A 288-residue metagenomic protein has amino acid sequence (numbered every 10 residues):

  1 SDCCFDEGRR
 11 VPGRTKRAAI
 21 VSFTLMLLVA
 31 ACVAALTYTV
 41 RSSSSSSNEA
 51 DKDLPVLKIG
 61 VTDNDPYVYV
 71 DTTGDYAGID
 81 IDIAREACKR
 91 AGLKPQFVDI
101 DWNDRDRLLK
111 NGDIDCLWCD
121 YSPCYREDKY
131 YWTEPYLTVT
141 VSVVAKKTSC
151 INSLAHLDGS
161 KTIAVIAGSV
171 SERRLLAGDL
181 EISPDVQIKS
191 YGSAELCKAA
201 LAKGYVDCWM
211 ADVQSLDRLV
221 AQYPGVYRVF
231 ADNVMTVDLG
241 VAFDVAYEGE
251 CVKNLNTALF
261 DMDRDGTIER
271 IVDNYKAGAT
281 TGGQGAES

Functional and structural regions predicted by a protein language model:
S1-Q96, T267-S288: N-terminal hydrophobic or amphipathic helices and topogenic motifs
C32-S43, F97, V170-G192, Y223-P224 (+2 more regions): Ligand-binding clefts/hinges and TM-proximal coupling segments of bilobed small-molecule sensing domains
R41, I81, R85, K89 (+3 more regions): Acidic, polar ligand-binding/catalytic clefts
K58, N111, D115-C116, D207-C208 (+1 more regions): Short, Asp-centered acidic motifs that coordinate Mg2+ and/or phosphate in catalytic or ligand-binding sites
K58, T62-P66, G74-K89, Y121 (+3 more regions): Bilobed "Venus flytrap"/periplasmic-binding protein-like clamshell domains and structurally analogous long
T62-D63, R126, L137-A145, V213 (+2 more regions): Periplasmic-binding protein-like
P66-D71, R126, R173, E250: Short, solvent-exposed loop/turn elements at domain surfaces
I81-R90, T148-I151, A155-S171, V241-T281: Extended ligand-binding regions for polar small-molecule ligands
